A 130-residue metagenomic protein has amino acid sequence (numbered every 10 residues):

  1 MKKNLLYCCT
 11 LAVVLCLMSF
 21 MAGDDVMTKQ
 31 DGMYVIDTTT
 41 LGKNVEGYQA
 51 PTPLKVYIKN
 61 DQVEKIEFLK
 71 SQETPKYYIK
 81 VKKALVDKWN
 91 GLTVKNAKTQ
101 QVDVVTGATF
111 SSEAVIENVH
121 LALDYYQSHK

Functional and structural regions predicted by a protein language model:
K2, L6-Y7, M21-K130: Flexible, solvent-exposed loop/hinge segments and secondary-structure transition points
C8-M18: Bacterial N-terminal signal peptides
